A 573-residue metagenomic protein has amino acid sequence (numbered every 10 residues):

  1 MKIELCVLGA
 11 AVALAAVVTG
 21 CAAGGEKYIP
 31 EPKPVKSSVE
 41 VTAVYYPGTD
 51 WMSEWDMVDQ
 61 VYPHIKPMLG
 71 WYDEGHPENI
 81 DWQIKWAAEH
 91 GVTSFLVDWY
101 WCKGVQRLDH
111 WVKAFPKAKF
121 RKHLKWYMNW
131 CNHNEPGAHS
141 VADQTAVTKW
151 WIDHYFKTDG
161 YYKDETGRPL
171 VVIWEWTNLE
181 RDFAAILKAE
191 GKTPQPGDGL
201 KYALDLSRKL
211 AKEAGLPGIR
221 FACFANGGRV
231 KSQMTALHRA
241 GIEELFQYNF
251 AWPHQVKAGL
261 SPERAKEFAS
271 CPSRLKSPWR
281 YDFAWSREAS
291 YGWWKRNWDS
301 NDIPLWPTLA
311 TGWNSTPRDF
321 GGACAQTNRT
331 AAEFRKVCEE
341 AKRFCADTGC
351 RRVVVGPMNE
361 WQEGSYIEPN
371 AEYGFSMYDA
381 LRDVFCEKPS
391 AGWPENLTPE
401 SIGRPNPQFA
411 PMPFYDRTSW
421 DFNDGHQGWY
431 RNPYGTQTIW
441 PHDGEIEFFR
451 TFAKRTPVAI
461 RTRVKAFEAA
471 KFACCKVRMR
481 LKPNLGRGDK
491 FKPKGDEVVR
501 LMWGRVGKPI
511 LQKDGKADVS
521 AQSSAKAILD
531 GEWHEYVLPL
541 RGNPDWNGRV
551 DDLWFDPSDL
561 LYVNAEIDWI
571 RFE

Functional and structural regions predicted by a protein language model:
M1-L5: Positively charged n-region of N-terminal signal peptides that target proteins for export
V7-T19: Bacterial N-terminal signal peptides
G20-G24: Boundary at the C-terminal end of the N-terminal hydrophobic targeting segment
G25-M412: Glycan-processing catalytic domains of CAZymes
Y45-W51, F422-W429: Short polar catalytic/cofactor-binding loops
P47, W99-W101, W130, T311 (+5 more regions): Short beta-strand segments enriched in hydrophobic/aromatic residues within well-folded beta-rich domains
D424-I446: Extracellular glycan-recognition surfaces and repeat-rich motifs
F448-R549, L560-F572: Extracellular ligand-binding interfaces
